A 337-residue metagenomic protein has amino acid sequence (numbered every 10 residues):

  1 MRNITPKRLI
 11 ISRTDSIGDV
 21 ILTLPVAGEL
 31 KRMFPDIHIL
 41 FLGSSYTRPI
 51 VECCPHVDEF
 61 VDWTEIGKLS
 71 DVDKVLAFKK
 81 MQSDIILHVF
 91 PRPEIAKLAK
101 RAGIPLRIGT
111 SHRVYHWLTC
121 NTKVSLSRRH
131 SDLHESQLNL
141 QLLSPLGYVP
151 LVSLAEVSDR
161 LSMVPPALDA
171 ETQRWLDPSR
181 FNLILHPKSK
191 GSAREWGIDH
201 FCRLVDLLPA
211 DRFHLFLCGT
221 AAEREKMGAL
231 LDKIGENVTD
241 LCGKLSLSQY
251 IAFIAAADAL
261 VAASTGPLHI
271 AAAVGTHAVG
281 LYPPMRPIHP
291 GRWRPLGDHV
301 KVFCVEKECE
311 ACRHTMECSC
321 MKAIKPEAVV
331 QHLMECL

Functional and structural regions predicted by a protein language model:
M1-I4: Positively charged, low-complexity intrinsically disordered leader regions
K7-D132, A252, A259: Active-site and donor-binding regions of nucleotide-sugar-utilizing enzymes
I10, H38-L40, I108, I184 (+3 more regions): A structural signal for isolated positions on well-ordered beta-strands in alpha/beta enzyme cores
C53, G109-W117, V124-S125, D240-L241 (+1 more regions): Nucleotide-sugar donor-binding patch of glycosyltransferase catalytic domains
W63, V89, T110, C218 (+3 more regions): Generic beta-sheet signal
I104, S111-R194: Mid-sequence helix-capping/hinge segment at a functional interface
M163-L217, A222-E225, A328, H332-C336: Core catalytic architecture of nucleotide-activated donor-dependent transferases building glycoconjugates
I198-P283: Donor-binding and catalytic core of enzymes assembling or modifying cell-surface/extracellular glycoconjugates
